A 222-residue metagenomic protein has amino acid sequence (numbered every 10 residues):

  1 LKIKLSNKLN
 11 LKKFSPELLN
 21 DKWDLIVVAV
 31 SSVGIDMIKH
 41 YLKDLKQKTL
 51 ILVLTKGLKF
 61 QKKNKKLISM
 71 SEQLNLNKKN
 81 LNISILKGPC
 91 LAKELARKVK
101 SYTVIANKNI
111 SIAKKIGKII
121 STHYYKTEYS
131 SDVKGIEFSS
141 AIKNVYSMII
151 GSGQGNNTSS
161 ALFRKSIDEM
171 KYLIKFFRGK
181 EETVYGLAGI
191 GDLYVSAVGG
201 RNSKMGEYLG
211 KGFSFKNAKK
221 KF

Functional and structural regions predicted by a protein language model:
L1-K4: Glycine-rich phosphate-binding loop and adjoining beta1-alpha1-beta2 segment of Rossmann-like nucleotide-binding folds
S6, F14-P16, L86, S130-D132 (+1 more regions): Conserved beta-strand termini and adjacent loop/short-helix elements that scaffold enzyme active sites in alpha/beta
L9-K98, I116: Rossmann-like NAD(P)(H) cofactor-binding subdomain of soluble oxidoreductases
K12-K13, A29-S32, D36, N64 (+9 more regions): Electropositive phosphate-/nucleotide-binding environments in soluble metabolic enzymes
D21-K22, I142, I190: Alpha-helix C-terminal capping/helix-to-coil transition sites in glycosyltransferase folds
L76-N82, K100-T183: Internal alpha-helical scaffold of NAD(P)-dependent oxidoreductase catalytic cores
L91-A92, Q154, V195-S196, G200: Glycine-rich phosphate/pyrophosphate-binding beta-alpha loops
S159-G191, V198-G199, K211-F215, K219-F222: Small-residue-rich helix-loop
